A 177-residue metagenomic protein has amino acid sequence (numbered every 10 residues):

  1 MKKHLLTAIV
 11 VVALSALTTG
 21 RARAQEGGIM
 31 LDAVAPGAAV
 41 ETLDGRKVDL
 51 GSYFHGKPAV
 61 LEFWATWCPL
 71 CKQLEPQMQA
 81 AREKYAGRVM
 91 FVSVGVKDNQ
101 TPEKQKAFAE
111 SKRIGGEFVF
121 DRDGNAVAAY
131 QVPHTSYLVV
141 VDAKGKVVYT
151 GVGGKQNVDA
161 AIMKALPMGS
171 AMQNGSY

Functional and structural regions predicted by a protein language model:
M1-I9: Bacterial N-terminal signal peptides that target proteins for export
A8-A16: Bacterial N-terminal signal peptides
L17-G37, Q173-Y177: N-proximal helix/coil linker or "cap" segments that precede and/or mark the start of modular domains
A38-A59: A short beta-strand-turn-helix
H55-K57, F108-G115, D121-A165: Thiol/disulfide oxidoreductase modules built on the thioredoxin-like
V60-L61, F91, L138: Hydrophobic beta-strand anchors of alpha/beta hydrolase catalytic cores
E62-C68: Aromatic-flanked redox-active Cys/Sec active sites in thiol-based oxidoreductases, especially the WC-centered
K72-K112, R122-A129: Structural microenvironment flanking redox-active thiols in thiol-disulfide oxidoreductases
